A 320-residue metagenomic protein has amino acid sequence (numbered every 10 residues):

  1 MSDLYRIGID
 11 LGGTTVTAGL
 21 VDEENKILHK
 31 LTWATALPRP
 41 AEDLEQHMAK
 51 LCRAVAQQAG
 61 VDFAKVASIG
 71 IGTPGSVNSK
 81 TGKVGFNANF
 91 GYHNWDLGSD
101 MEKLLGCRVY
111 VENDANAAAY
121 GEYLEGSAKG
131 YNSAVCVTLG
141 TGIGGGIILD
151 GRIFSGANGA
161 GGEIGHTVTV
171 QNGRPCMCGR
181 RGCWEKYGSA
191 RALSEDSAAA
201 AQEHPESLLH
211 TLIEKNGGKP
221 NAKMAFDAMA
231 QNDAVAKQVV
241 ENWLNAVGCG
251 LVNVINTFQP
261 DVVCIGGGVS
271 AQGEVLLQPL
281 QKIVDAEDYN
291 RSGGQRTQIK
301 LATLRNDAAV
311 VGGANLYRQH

Functional and structural regions predicted by a protein language model:
M1-S68, N78-T81, S99-V109, G121-Y131 (+2 more regions): ATP-binding/phosphotransfer module of carbohydrate and carboxylate kinases, centering on a glycine-rich
D10, G70-P74, C136-G142, G146-I148: Short beta-strand segments
L31-W33, A88, A157: Short hydrophobic alpha-helix segments
G82-H93: A charged helix-plus-loop insertion that forms the helical arch/lid used to bind and gate nucleic-acid substrates
V111-N113: Short loop/edge segments at beta-strand edges and connector loops that shape dinucleotide/nucleotide cofactor-binding
A115-A117, T141-I143, R305: Acidic, glycine-rich active-site loops and adjacent beta-strand->loop/helix elements that engage anionic groups
A118-L124, G145-I147, H166-T167: Adenylate-forming
A160-E163: Structural signature of FAD isoalloxazine-binding scaffolds in flavoprotein oxidoreductases
